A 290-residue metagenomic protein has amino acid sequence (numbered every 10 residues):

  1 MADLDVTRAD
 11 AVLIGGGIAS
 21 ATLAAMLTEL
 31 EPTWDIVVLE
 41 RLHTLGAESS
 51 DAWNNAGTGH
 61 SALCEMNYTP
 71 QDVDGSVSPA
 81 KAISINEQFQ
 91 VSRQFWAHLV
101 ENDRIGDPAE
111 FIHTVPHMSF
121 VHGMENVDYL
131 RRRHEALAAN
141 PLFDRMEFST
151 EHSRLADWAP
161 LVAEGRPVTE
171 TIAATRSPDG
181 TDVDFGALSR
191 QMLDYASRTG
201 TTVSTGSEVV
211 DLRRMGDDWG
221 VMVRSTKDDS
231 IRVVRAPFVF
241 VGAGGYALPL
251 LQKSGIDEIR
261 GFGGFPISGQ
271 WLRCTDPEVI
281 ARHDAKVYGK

Functional and structural regions predicted by a protein language model:
D3-A19, V37: Beta1/beta-strand and adjacent pyrophosphate-binding region of the FAD-binding site in flavoprotein oxidoreductases
G16, L63, A243-G244: Glycine-rich, N-terminal phosphate-binding loop of Rossmann-like dinucleotide-binding domains
A19, T44, Y246: Conserved Rossmann-like nucleotide-cofactor binding loop
T28-A52: Glycine-rich FAD pyrophosphate-binding loop
G57-D157: Dinucleotide-binding Rossmann-like beta1-alpha1 core, especially the glycine-rich loop that anchors the ADP
S61-L63, G255-K286: Central beta-strand plus flanking loop segment that forms part of the substrate or channel wall within the catalytic
A173-F238, Y246: Helical element adjacent to the flavin cofactor pocket in flavoenzyme catalytic cores
V241-I256: Flavin (primarily FAD) binding-site architecture
